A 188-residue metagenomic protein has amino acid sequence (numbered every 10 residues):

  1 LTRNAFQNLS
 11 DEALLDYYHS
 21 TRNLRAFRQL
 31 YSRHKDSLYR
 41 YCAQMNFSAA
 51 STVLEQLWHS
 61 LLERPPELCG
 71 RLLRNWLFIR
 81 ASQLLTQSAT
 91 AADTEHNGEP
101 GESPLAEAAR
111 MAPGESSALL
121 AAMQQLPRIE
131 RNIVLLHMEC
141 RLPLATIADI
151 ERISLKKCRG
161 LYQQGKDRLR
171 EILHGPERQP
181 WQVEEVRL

Functional and structural regions predicted by a protein language model:
L1-Y17, Q29, V186-L188: Extreme N-terminal regulatory/targeting segments of RNA polymerase sigma factors
D16-R40, F47: A short, charge-rich alpha-helical start-of-domain segment used by transcription regulators
R25-A26, S37, A118-A121, R128-N132: Pre-recognition alpha-helix immediately N-terminal to the DNA-recognition helix within helix-turn-helix or winged-helix
K35, W58, P127, R131 (+1 more regions): C-terminal flanking helix
K35, Y39-R40, S51-R64, G70-D93 (+1 more regions): Σ70-family region 2.3-2.4 aromatic/basic alpha-helix that recognizes the −10 promoter and nucleates DNA melting
E95-Q124: Acidic, proline/glycine-rich intrinsically disordered inter-domain spacer in sigma factors
I133-H137: A short pre-motif secondary-structure segment
A145-Q182: DNA-recognition helix of helix-turn-helix
